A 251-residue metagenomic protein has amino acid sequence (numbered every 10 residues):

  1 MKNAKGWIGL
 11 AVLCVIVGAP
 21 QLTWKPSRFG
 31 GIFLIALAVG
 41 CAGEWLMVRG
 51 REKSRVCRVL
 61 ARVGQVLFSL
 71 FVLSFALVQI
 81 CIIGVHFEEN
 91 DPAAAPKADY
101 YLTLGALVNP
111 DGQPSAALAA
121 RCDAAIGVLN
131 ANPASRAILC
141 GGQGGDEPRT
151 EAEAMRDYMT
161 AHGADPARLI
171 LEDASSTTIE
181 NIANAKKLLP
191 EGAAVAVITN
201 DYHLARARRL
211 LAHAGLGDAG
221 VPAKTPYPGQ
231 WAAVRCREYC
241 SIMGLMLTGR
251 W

Functional and structural regions predicted by a protein language model:
N3-G50: Membrane-embedded alpha-helical segments of integral membrane proteins
A19-T23, L46-R49, L73-F87, M243-R250: Structural signature of transmembrane alpha-helix termini at the membrane-water interface
K25-R28, E52-R62: Juxtamembrane loop-transmembrane helix junctions in multi-pass integral membrane proteins, especially the extracellular
C57-I82: Internal/C-terminal transmembrane anchor helices
L77-R237: A structural signal for short, hydrophobic/glycine-enriched beta-strand patches
W231-W251: A transmembrane-helix-recognition feature enriched in membrane-embedded lipid enzymes and envelope glyco-/phospholipid
